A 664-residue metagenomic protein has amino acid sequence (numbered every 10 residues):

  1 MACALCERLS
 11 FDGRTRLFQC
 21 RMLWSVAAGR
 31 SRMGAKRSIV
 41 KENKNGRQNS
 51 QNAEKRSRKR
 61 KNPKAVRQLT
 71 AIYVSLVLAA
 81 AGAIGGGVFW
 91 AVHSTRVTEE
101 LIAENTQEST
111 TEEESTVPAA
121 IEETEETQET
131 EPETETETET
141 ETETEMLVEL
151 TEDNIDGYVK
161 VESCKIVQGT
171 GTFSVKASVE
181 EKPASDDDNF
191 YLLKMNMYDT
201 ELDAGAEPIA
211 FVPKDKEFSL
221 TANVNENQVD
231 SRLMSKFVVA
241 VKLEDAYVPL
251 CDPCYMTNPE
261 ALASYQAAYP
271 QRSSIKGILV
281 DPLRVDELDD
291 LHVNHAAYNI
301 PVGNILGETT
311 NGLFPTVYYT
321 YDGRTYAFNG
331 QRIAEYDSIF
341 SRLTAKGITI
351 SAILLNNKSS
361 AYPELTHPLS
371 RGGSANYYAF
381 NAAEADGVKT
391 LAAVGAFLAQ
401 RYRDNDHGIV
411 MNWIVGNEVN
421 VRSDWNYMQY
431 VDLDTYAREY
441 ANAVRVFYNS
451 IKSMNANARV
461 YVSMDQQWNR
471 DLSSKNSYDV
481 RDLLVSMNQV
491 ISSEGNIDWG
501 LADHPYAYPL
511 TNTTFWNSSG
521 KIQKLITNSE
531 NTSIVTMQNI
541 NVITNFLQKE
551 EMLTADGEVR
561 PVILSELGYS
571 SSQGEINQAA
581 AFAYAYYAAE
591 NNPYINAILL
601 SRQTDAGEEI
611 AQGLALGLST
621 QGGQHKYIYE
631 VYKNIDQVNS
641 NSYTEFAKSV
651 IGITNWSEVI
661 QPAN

Functional and structural regions predicted by a protein language model:
M1-T130: Gram-positive cell-envelope targeting signals
M146-Q266: Beta-strand-enriched, solvent-exposed domains that form extended recognition/catalytic surfaces
E181, N223-N225, P249-N304, T309-T310: Boundary/entry segment of secreted carbohydrate-active catalytic domains
S273-G277, N294-A297, G347-S351, V410-I414 (+4 more regions): Structural preference for beta-strand elements that scaffold enzyme active sites
G277, F314-P315, R403, I409 (+2 more regions): Aromatic-rich peripheral "rim/lid" segments of glycoside hydrolase catalytic domains that contact and position glycan
I278-D290, L391-R401, S477-Q489, A579-A588: Short, acidic/polar
N294-R470, Y508, D605-Q612: Substrate-binding cleft and catalytic face of glycoside hydrolase catalytic domains, especially the flexible beta-alpha
V394, D406-M411, T435-E575: Noncatalytic carbohydrate-binding groove/subsite architecture in carbohydrate-active enzymes
